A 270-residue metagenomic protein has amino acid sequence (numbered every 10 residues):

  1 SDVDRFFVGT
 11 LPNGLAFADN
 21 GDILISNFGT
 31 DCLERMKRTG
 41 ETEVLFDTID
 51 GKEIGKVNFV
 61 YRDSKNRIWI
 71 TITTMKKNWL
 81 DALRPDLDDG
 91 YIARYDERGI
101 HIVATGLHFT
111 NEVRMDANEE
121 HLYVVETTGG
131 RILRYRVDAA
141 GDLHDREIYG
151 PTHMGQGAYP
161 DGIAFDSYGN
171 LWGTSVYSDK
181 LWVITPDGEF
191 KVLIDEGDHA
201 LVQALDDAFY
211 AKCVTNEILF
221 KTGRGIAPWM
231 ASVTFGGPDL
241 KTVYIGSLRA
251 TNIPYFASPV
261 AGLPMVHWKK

Functional and structural regions predicted by a protein language model:
S1-V3, E41-E43, D89, G99-I102 (+2 more regions): Predominantly a core beta-strand signature of beta-propeller blades across repeat-based propeller domains
D2-L24, D50-I70, T74-K76, D86-I92 (+6 more regions): Beta-rich, blade/repeat-based domains predominating in secreted/periplasmic proteins but also intracellular
F28-G29, K77-D89, T127-G130, V176-Y177 (+1 more regions): Short, solvent-exposed loop/turn segments at conserved positions within beta-propeller repeat blades
C32-E34, G90-A93, R131-L133, K180-W182 (+1 more regions): A short loop-to-beta-strand structural motif that recurs across blades of beta-propeller domains
M36-K37, D81-L87, I92-E97, I132-I148 (+1 more regions): Beta-propeller blade-edge and WD-like acidic-aromatic loop motif
G40-E41, E97-G99, E119, G129 (+4 more regions): Short coil turn/linker residues within repeat-based beta-strand modules
Y135-D142, P186-K191, E196-D198, A257-H267: Short loop/turn segments immediately following beta-strands, especially the blade-tip and inter-blade linker loops
A227-K270: Blade-level signature of beta-propeller repeat domains, shared across WD40, Kelch, NHL, RCC1 and BNR/Asp-box propellers
